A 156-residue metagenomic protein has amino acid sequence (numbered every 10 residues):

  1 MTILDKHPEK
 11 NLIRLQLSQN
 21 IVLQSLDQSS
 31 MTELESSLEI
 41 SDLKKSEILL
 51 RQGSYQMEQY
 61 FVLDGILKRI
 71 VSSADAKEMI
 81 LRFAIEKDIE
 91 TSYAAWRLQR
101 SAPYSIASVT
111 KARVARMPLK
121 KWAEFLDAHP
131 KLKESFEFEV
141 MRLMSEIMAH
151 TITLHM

Functional and structural regions predicted by a protein language model:
M1-E39, A95: Cyclic nucleotide-binding regulatory module and flanking cytosolic helices
L26-S29, M79, S135: Alpha-helix N-cap and coil->helix boundary residues
S41-L43, A84, M117: Hydrophobic residues at beta-strand termini and immediately following loops that shape nucleotide-binding pockets
E47-V109, L143: Cyclic nucleotide-binding regulatory domains
A107-M156: Polybasic "coupling" helices that flank or enter modular domains
